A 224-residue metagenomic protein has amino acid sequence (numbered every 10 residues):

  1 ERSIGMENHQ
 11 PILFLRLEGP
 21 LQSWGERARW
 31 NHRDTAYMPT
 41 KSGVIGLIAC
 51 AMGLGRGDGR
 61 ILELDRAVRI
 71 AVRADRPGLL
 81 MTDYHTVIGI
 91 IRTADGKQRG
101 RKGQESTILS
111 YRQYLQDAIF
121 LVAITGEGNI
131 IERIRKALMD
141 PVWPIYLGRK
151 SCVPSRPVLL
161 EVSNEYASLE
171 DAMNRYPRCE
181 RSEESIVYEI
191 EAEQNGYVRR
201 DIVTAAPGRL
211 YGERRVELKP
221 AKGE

Functional and structural regions predicted by a protein language model:
E1-G5: Short, Lys/Arg-enriched N-terminal segments with co-localized hydrophobic residues within the first ~10-30 amino acids
M6-R29: N-terminal, Lys/Arg- and Ser/Thr-rich interaction peptides
E7-H9, L64-R66, Y114-Q116: Solvent-exposed loop and beta-edge segments used for protein-protein assembly and interaction
I12, A67-R69, D117-L121: Extracellular structured ligand-interaction cores
L15-Q22, S42, G103-I108: Membrane-targeting and insertion segments and their boundary/processing signals
L15-R16, A49-G53, R99-Q104: A short linear-motif detector with a strong N-terminal bias
E26-D95: Glycine/small-residue-rich interface belts in oligomeric ring/scaffold proteins and their assembly partners
R73-E224: Internal, well-folded beta-alpha domain core
